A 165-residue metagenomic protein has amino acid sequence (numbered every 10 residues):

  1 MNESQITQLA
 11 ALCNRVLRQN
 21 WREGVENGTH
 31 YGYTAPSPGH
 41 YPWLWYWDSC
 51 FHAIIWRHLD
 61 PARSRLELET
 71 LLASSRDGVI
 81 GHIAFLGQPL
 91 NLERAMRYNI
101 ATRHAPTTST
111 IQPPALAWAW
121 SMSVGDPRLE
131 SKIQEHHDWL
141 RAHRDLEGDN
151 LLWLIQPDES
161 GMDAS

Functional and structural regions predicted by a protein language model:
M1-L44, R65-L66, T70, G78-I80: Low-complexity, Ser/Thr/Pro/Gly-enriched N-terminal "stalk/linker" regions
P42-L68, A73-S165: Aromatic-rich carbohydrate-recognition surfaces in CAZymes
